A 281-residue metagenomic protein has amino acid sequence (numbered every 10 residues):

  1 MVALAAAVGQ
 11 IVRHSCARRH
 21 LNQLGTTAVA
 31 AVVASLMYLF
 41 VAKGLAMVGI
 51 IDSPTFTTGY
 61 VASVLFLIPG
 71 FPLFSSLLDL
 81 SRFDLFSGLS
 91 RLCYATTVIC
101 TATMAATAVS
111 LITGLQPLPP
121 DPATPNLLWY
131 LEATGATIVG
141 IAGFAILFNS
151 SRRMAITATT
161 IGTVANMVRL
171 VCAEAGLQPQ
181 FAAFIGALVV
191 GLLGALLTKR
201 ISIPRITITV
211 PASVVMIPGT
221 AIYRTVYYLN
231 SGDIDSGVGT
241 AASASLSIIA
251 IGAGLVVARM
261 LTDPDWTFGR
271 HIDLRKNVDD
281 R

Functional and structural regions predicted by a protein language model:
M1, A123-L131, I146-A158, L177-Q180: Short, amphipathic, aromatic/basic-enriched membrane-interface segments that mark the entry/exit of transmembrane
M1-S81, L147-F148, R152: Core alpha-helical transmembrane segments of integral membrane proteins
A3-I11, V32, T134-G140, T159-M167 (+1 more regions): Hydrophobic alpha-helical segments embedded in the membrane of multi-pass proteins
I11-S15, L36-K43, S76, T107-A108 (+5 more regions): Alpha-helical transmembrane segments of multipass membrane proteins
R13-L21, I112-P125, I138-S150, N166-L177 (+1 more regions): Short juxtamembrane and helix-loop transition motifs at transmembrane-helix boundaries in membrane proteins
A46-T55, G114-L127, Y228-G239: Membrane-interface helix termini and inter-helical loops of multi-pass transporters
G59-S63, L77-L78, F83-I99, L128 (+2 more regions): C-terminal transmembrane helix-loop-helix hairpin of multi-pass membrane proteins
S75-F144: Membrane-embedded hairpin module used as a gating/binding unit in multi-pass transport and secretion proteins
